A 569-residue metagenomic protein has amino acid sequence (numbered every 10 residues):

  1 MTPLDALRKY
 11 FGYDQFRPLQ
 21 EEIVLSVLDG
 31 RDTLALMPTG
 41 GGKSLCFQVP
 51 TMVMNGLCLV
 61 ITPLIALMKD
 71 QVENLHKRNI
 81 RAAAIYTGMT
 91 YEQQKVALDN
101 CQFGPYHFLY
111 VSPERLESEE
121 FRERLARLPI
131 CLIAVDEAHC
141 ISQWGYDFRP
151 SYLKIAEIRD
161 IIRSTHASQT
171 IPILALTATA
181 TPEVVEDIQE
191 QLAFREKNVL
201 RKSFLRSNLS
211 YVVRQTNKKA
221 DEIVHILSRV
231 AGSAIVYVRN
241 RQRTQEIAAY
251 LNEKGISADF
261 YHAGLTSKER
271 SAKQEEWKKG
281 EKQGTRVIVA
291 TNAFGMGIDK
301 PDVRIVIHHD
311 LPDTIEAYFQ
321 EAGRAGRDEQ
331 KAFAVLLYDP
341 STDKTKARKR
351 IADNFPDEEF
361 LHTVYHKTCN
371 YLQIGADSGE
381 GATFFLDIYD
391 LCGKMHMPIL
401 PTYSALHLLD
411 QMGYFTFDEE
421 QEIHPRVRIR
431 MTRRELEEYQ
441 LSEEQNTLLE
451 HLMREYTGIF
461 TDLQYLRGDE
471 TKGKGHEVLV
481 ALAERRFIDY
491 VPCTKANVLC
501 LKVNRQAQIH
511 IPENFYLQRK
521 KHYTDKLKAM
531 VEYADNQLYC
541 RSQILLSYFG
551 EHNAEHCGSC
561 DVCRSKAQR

Functional and structural regions predicted by a protein language model:
M1-Y10, D14-P18, E22-S44, T51-M54 (+2 more regions): Helicase motor core with emphasis on the C-terminal RecA-like subdomain
D357-R569: C-terminal accessory/connector segments of nucleic-acid motor ATPases
